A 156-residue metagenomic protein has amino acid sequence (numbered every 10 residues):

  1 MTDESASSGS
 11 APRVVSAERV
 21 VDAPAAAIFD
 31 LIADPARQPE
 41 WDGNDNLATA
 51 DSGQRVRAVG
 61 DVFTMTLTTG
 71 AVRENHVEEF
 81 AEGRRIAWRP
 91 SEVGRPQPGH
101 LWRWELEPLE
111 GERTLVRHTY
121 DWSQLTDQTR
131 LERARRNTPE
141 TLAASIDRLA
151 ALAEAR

Functional and structural regions predicted by a protein language model:
M1-G53: Hydrophobic ligand-binding cavity/cleft-lining segments
R19, R117-H118: Short, hydrophobic/aromatic-enriched beta-strand segments in well-ordered soluble domains
P39-E40, G53, T64-L115, D121-S123 (+1 more regions): Hydrophobic-ligand binding "helix-grip"
D121-R156: A conserved amphipathic terminal alpha-helix motif
